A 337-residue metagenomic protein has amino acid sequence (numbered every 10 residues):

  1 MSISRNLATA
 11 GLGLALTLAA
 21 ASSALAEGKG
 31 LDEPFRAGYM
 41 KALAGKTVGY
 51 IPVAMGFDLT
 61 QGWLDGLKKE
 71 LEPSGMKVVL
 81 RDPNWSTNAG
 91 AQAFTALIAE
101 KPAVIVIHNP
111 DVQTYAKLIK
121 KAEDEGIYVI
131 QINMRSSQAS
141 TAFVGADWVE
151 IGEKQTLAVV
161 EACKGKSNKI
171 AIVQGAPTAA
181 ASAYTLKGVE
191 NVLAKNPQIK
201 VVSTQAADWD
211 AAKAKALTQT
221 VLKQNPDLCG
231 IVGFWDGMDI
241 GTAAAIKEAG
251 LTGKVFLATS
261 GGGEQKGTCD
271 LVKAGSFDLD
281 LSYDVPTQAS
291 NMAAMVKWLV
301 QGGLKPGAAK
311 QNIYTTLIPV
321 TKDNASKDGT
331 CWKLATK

Functional and structural regions predicted by a protein language model:
M1-T47, K120-I127, K337: Short, low-complexity disordered leader/linker segments with a strong preference for bacterial N-terminal type II
A26-K46, A181, V192, D284-K337: Hinge/cleft segment of the Venus flytrap/periplasmic-binding protein
G28-G66, E70-L71, V78-A96, E100 (+6 more regions): Extracytoplasmic "Venus flytrap"
L31-F35, G90, V144-K169, S182-Y184 (+3 more regions): Hydrophobic alpha-helical segments within soluble ligand-binding/sensing domains
L59-P73, I151-A158, A180-I199, K213 (+3 more regions): Short, solvent-exposed amphipathic alpha-helices that sit in or adjacent to ligand/effector-binding or catalytic
L80-D82, S136-V160, I172-A176, T204 (+1 more regions): Short beta-strand elements at the ligand-binding edges of bilobed clamshell
T95, A103-D124, V189, A207-D270: Hydrophobic alpha-helical
V112-E150, K169, G263-K273, F277-D278 (+3 more regions): Flexible loop/hinge segments that line or gate small-molecule binding clefts
